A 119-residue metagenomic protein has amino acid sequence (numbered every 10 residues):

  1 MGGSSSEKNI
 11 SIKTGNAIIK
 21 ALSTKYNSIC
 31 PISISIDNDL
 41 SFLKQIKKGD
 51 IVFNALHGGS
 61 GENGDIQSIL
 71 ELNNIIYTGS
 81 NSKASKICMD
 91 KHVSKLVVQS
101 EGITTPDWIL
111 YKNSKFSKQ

Functional and structural regions predicted by a protein language model:
M1-K83, I87-V93, S100, K112-K118: ATP-binding N-terminal substructure of ATP-dependent carboxylate-amine bond-forming enzymes
V97-T105: Basic phosphate/pyrophosphate-binding loop/patch that engages nucleotide-derived ligands
